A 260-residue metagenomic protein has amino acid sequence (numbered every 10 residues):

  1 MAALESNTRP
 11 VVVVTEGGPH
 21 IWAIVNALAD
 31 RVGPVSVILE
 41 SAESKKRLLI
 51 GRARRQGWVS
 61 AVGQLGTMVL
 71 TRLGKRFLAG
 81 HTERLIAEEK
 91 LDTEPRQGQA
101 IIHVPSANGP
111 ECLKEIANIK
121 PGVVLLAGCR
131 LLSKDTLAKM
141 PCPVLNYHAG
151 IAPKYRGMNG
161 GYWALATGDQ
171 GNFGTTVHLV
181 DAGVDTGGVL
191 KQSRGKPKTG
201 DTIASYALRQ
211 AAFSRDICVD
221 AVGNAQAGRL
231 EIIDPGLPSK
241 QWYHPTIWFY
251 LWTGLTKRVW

Functional and structural regions predicted by a protein language model:
M1-W260: One-carbon transfer enzymes
